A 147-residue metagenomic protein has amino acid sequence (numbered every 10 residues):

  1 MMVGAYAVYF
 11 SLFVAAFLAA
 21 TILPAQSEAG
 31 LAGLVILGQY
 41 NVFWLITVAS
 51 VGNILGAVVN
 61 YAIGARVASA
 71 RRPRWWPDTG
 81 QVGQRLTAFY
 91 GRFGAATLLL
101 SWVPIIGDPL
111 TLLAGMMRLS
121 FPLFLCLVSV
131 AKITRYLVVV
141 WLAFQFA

Functional and structural regions predicted by a protein language model:
M1-F13, L37-P109, M116-A147: Membrane-interfacial helix-loop-helix
A16-L34, W102-L113: Transmembrane helix boundary and interhelical junction motifs in multipass membrane proteins
